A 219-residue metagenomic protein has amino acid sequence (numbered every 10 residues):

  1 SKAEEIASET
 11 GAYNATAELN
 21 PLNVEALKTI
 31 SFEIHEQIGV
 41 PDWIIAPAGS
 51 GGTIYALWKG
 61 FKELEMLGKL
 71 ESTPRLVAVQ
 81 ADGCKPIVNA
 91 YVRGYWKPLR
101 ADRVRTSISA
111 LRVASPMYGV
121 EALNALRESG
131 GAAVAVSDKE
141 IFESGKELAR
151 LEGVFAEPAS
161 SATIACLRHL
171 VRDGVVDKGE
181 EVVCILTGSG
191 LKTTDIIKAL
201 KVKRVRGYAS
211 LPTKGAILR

Functional and structural regions predicted by a protein language model:
S1-A12, E63-F155, A199-R219: Active-site/ligand-binding loops adjacent to catalytic centers
A7-G68, K146: Active-site/ligand-binding-proximal alpha/beta "capping" segment
L19-P21, A48-G52, A78-K85, L111 (+4 more regions): Glycine-rich beta-alpha junction loops
A26, F32, N89, A110-V113 (+4 more regions): Generic structural "secondary-structure junction" signal
A46-G49, P74, E143-K146, L151-R172 (+1 more regions): Substrate-binding/catalytic subdomain of NAD(P)-dependent oxidoreductase enzymes
A56-K59, N89-A90, R168, I196-K198: Short amphipathic alpha-helical segments
I164-R219: Catalytic phosphate/nucleotide-handling subdomain of diverse soluble enzymes
